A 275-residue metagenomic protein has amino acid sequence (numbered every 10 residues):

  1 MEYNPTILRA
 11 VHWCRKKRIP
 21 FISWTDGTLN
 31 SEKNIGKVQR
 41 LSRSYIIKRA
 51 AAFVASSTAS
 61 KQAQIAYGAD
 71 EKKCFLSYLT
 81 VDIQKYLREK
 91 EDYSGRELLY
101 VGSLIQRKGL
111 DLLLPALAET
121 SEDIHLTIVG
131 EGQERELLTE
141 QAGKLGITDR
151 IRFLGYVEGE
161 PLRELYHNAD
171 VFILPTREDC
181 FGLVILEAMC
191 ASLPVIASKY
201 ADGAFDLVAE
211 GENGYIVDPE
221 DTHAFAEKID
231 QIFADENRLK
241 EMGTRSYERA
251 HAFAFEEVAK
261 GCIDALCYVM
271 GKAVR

Functional and structural regions predicted by a protein language model:
N4-P5, I19-K37, R49-A52: A short, histidine- and acid-enriched strand-loop-helix "catalytic/donor-clamping" loop that lines the nucleotide-sugar
A10, E210-G211, Y215-T222, Q231-E236: Conserved acidic donor-binding segment of nucleotide-sugar-dependent glycosyltransferases
R43-R88: Donor nucleotide-sugar binding/catalytic pocket of nucleotide-sugar-dependent glycosyltransferases
K90-L117, T127: Conserved donor-binding/catalytic core segment of Leloir-type glycosyltransferases
T139-V157: Nucleotide-activated donor-binding/catalytic signature segment of Leloir-type glycosyltransferases, i.e., the conserved
Y156-V157, E164-A169, C262: Short alpha-helical donor nucleotide-sugar binding micro-motif in glycosyltransferases
R177: Aromatic "clamp/platform" in nucleotide-sugar-dependent glycosyltransferases that forms part of the donor/acceptor
P194-S198: Short hydrophobic beta-strand element within catalytic cores of glycosyltransferases and related nucleotide-activated
